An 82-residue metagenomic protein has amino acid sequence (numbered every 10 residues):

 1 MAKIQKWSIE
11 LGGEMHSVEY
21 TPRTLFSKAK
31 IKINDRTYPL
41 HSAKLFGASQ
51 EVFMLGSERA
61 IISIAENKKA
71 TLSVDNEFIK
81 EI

Functional and structural regions predicted by a protein language model:
M1-I82: Cysteine-centric segments in proteins
